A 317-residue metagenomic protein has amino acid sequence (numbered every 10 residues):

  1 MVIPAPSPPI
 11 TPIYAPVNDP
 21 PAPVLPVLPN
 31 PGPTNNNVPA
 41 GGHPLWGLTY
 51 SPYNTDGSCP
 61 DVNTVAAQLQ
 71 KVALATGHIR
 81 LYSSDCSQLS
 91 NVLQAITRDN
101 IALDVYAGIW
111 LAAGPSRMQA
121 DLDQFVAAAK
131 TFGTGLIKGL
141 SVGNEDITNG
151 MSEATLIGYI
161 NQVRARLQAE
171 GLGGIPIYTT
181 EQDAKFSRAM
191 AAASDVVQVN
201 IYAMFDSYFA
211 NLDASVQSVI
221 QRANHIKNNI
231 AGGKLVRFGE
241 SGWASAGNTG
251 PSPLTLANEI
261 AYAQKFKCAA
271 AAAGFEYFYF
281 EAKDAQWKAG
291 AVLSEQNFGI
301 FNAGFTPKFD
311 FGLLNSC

Functional and structural regions predicted by a protein language model:
P12-Y14, P26-L28, G32, N37-P39 (+2 more regions): Aromatic-rich peripheral "rim/lid" segments of glycoside hydrolase catalytic domains that contact and position glycan
L25-H78, D85: Boundary/entry segment of secreted carbohydrate-active catalytic domains
N36-H43, T64, Q68-A73, S90-D104 (+4 more regions): Acidic (Asp/Glu)-rich catalytic clusters
T55, S84, S90-I175: Substrate-binding cleft of extracellular glycoside hydrolase catalytic domains
I79, L140, V197, F238-E240 (+1 more regions): Conserved, mostly hydrophobic/aromatic
K138, N144, E181-V219, A244: Aromatic- and acid-rich polysaccharide-binding/catalytic face of secreted or lumenal carbohydrate-active enzymes
L167-K185, G233-S241, E276-W287: Aromatic-lined carbohydrate-recognition surfaces of secreted/lumenal glycan-active proteins
V199-D206, G232-I260, K283-K288: Active-site clefts of carbohydrate-active enzymes
